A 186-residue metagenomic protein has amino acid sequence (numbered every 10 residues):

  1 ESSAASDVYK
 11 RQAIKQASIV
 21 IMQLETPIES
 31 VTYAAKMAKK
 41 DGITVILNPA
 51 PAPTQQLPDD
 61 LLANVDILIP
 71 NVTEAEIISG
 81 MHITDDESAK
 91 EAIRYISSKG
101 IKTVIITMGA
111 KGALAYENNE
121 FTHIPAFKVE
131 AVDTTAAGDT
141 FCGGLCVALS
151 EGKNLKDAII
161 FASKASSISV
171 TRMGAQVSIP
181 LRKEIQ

Functional and structural regions predicted by a protein language model:
E1, A13-I14, I106: Generic structural signal for beta-strand residues in well-ordered domains
E1-A5, Y9: Single conserved hydrophobic/aromatic residue that forms the stacking wall/gate of nucleotide- or nucleobase-binding
A4, A34, E130: Conserved sugar-transfer catalytic core signal across GT-A, GT-B, and GT-C glycosyltransferases
Q12, S18-E91, G112-A113: Conserved beta-alpha-beta core of the PfkB/ribokinase-like small-molecule kinase fold
K40, T54-Q55, D59, A63 (+1 more regions): Conserved phosphate-binding/catalytic region of the ribokinase-like
